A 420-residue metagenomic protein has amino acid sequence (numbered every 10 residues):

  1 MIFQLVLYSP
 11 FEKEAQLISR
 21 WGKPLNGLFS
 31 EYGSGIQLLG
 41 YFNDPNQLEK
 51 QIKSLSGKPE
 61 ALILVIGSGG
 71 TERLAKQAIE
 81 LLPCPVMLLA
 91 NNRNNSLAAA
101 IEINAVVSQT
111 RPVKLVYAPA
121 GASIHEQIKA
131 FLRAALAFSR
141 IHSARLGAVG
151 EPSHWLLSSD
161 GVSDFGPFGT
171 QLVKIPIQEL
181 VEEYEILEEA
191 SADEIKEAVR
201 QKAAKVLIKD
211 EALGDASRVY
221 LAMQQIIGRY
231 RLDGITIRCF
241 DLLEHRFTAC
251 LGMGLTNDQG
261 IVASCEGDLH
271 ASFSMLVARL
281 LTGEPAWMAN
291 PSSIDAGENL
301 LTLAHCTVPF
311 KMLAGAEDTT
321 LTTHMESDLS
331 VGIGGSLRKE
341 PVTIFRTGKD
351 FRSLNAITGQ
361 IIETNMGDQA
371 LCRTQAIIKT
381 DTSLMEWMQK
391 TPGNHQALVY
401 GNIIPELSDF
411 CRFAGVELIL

Functional and structural regions predicted by a protein language model:
M1-G33, D409: N-terminal basic/disordered segments at the start of proteins
W21-K23, I79-L81, G161-F168, L251-G254 (+1 more regions): Short, solvent-exposed amphipathic alpha-helical segments in soluble enzyme and RNA/protein-processing domains
E31, Y41-H142, E151-W155, D160 (+1 more regions): Cofactor- and metal-binding active-site motifs of prokaryotic enzymes that mediate redox/radical or nucleophilic
I36-L39, I175, I237-R238, E284-P291 (+1 more regions): Flexible, glycine/charged-enriched surface loops at secondary-structure junctions
L38-L82, E189-Y230: N-terminal small/polar loop signature for handling phosphorylated ligands or for N-terminal nucleophile
N104-E284: Conserved, well-structured core segments that form the ligand-binding/active-site neighborhood of functional domains
I261-N365: C-terminal catalytic subdomain
V331-L420: Extended hydrophobic packing segments that form well-structured cores
